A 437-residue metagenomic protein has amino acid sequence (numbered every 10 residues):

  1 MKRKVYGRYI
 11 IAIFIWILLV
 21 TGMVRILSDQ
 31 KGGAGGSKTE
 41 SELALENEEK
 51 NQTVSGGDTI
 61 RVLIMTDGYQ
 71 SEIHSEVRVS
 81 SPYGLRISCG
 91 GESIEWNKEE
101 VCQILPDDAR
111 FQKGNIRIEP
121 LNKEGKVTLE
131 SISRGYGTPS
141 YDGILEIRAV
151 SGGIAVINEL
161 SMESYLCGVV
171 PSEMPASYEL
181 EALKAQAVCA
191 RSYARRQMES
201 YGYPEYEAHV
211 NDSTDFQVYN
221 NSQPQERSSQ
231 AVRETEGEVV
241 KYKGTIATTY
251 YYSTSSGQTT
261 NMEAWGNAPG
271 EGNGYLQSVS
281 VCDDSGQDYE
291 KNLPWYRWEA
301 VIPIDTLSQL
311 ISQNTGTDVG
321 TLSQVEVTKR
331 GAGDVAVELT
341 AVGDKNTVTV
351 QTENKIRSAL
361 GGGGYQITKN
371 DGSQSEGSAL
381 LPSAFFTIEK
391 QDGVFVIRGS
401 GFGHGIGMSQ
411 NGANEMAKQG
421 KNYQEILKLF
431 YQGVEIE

Functional and structural regions predicted by a protein language model:
M1-E437: Conserved, single-site charged/polar hotspot
